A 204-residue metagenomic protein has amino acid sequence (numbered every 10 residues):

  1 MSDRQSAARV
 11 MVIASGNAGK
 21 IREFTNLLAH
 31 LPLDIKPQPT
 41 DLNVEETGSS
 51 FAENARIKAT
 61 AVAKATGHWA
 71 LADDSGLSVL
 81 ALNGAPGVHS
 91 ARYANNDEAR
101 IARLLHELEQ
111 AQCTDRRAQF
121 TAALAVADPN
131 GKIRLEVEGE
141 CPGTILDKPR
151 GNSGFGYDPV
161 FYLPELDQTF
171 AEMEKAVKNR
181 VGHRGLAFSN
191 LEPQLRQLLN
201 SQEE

Functional and structural regions predicted by a protein language model:
S2-V12, G19-E204: Anionic-ligand binding patches
